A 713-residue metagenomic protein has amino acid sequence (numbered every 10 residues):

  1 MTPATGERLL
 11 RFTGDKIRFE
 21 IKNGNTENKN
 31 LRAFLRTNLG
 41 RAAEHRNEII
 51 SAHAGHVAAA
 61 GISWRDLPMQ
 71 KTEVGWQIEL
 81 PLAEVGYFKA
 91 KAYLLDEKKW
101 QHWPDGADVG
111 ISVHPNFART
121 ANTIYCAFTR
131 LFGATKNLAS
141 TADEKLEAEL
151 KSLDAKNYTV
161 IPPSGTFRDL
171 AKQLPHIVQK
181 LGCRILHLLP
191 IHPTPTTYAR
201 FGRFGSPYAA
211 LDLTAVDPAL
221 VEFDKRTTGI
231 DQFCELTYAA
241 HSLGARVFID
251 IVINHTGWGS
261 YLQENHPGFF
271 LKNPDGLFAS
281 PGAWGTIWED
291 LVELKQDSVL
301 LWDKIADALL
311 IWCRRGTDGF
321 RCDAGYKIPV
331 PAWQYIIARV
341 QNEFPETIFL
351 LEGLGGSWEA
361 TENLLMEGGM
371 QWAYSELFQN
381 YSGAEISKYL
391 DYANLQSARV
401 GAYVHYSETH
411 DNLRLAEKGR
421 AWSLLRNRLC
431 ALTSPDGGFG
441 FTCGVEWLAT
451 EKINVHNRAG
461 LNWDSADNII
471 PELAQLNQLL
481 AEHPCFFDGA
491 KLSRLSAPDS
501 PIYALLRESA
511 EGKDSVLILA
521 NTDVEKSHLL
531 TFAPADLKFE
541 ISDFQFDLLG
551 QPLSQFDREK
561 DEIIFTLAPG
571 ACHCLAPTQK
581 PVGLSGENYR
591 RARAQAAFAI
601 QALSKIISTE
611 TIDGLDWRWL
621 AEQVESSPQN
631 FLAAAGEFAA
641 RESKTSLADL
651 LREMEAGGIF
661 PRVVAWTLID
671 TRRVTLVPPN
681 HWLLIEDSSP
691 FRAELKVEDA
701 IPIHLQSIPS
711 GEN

Functional and structural regions predicted by a protein language model:
M1-F12: Short, compositionally biased P/S/T/A/G/V-rich stretches that sit at domain boundaries
T26-V85, Y93-V113, L146, I708-N713: Aromatic-rich carbohydrate-binding modules that target alpha-glucans
P81-Y87, W100, P104-G106, G110-W288 (+12 more regions): Acidic/aromatic-lined carbohydrate-recognition and catalytic surfaces of CAZymes acting on diverse glycans
T123, F556-A599, I703: C-terminal beta-strand-rich structural cap/linker in extracellular carbohydrate-active enzymes
D307-A308, D318, D323-Y403, T450-L479 (+4 more regions): Active-site-proximal helices and loops of the catalytic beta/alpha 8
G401-P471, Y589-A592: Aromatic/acidic polysaccharide-binding cleft in carbohydrate-active enzymes
L495-L537, P690-E694, D699-H704: Carbohydrate-binding surface patches
Q579-Q629: Charged, amphipathic alpha-helical linkers/stalks
